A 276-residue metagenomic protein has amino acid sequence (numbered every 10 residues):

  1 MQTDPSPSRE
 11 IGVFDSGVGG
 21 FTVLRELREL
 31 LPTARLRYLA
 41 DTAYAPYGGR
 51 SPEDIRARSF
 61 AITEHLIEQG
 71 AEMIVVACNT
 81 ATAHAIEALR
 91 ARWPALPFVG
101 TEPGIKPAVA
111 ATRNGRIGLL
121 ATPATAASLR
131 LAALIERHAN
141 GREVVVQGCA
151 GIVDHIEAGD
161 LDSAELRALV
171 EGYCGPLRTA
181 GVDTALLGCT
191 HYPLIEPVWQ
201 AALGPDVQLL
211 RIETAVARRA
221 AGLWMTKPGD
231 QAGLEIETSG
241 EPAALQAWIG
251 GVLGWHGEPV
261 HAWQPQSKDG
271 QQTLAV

Functional and structural regions predicted by a protein language model:
M1-V276: Non-catalytic structural scaffold of enzyme domains
